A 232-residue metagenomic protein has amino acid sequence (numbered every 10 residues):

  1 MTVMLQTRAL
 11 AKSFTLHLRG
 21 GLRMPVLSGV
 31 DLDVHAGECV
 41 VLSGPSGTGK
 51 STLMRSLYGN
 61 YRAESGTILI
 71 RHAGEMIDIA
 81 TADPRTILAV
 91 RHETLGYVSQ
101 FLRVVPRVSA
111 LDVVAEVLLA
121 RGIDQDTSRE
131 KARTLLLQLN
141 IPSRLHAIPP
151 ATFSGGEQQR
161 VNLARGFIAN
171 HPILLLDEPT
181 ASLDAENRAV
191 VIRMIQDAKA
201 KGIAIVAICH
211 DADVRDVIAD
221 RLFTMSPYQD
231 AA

Functional and structural regions predicted by a protein language model:
Y58: Helix-to-loop junction immediately C-terminal to a conserved catalytic motif
M76-G96: ABC ATPase NBD coupling module
F101, V108-L119: Q-loop/switch helix immediately C-terminal to the Walker
T127-R144: Conserved ABC ATPase "signature" region
P149-F153, E157: Conserved ABC ATPase signature
L163: Hydrophobic anchor residue at the start of the ABC signature
G166-F167: ABC ATPase C-loop
L174-D177: Catalytic Walker B motif of ABC-type/P-loop ATPase nucleotide-binding domains
